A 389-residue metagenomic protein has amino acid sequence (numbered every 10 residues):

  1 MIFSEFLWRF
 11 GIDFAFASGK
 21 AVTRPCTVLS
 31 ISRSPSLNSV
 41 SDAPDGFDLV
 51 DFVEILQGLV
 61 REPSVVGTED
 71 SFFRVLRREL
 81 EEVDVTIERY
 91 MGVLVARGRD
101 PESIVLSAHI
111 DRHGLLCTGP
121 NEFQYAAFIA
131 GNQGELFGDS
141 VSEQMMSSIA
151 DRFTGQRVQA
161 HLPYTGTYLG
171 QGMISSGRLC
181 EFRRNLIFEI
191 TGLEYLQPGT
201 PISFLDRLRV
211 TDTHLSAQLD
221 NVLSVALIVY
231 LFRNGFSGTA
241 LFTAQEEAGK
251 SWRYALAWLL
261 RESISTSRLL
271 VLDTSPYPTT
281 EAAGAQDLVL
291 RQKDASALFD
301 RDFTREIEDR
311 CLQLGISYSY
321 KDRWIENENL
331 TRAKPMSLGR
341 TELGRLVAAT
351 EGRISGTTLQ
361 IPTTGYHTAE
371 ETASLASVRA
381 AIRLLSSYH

Functional and structural regions predicted by a protein language model:
L7-F16, V22, C26-H389: N-terminal hydrophobic/helix-forming segments and targeting peptides
